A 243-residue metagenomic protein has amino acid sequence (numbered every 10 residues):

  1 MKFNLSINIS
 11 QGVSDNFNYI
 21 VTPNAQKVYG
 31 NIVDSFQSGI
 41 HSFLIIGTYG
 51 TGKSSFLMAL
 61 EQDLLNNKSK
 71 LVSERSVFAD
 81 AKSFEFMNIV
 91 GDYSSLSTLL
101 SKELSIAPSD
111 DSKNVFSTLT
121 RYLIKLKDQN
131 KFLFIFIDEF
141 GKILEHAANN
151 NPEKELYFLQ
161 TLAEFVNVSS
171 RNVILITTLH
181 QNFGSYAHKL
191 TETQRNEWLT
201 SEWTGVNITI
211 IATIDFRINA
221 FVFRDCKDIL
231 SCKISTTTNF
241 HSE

Functional and structural regions predicted by a protein language model:
M1-T51, M58, Q62-L64, E192-T236: Walker A/P-loop-proximal flanking segment of P-loop NTPase domains
M1-V13, V33-D34, L65-S76, S170-N172 (+2 more regions): Phosphate-handling catalytic cores of nucleic-acid transaction enzymes
G39-L159, V173, Y186-T193: P-loop NTPase nucleotide-binding core
S76-T98, E164-E243: Conserved P-loop NTPase catalytic core
